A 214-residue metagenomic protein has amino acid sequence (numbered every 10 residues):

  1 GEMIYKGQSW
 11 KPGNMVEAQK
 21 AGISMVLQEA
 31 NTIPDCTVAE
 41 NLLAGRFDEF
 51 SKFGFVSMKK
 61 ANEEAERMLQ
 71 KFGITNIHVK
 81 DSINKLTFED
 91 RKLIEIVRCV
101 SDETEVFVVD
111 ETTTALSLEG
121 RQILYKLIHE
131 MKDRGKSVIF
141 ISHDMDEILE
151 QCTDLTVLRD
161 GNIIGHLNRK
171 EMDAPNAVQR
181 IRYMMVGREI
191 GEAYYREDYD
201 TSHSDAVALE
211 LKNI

Functional and structural regions predicted by a protein language model:
G1-I214: Glycine-rich phosphate-binding loops of nucleotide-dependent enzymes
